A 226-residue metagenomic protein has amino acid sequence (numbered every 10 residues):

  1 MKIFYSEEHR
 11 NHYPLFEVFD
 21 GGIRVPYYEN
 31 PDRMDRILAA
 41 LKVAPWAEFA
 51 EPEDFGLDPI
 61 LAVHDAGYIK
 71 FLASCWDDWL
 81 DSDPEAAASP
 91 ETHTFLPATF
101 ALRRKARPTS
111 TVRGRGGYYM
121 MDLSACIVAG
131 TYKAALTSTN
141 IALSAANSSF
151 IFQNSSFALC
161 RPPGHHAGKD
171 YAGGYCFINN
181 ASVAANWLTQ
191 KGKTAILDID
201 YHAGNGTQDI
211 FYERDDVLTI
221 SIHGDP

Functional and structural regions predicted by a protein language model:
M1-P226: HDAC/HDAC-like amidohydrolase catalytic core signature
